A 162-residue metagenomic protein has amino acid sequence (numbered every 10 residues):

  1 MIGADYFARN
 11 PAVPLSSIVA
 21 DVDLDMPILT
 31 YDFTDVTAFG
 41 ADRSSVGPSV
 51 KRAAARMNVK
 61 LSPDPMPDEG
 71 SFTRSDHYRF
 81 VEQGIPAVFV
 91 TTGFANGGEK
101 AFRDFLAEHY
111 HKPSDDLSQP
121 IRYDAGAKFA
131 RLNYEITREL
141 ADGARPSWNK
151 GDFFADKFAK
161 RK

Functional and structural regions predicted by a protein language model:
M1-F94, G98-K100: Metal-dependent peptidase/peptidase-like ectodomains
S16-D21, P48-R52, D116-P120, R138-E139 (+1 more regions): Short, surface-exposed, polar/charged, turn-prone segments marking secondary-structure boundaries
G70-Y78, G151-K162: Amphipathic alpha-helical surface "interface" segments used for docking/oligomerization or membrane association within
T91-K160: His/Asp/Glu-rich mid-to-C-terminal helical/loop segments that flank catalytic regions of hydrolases
